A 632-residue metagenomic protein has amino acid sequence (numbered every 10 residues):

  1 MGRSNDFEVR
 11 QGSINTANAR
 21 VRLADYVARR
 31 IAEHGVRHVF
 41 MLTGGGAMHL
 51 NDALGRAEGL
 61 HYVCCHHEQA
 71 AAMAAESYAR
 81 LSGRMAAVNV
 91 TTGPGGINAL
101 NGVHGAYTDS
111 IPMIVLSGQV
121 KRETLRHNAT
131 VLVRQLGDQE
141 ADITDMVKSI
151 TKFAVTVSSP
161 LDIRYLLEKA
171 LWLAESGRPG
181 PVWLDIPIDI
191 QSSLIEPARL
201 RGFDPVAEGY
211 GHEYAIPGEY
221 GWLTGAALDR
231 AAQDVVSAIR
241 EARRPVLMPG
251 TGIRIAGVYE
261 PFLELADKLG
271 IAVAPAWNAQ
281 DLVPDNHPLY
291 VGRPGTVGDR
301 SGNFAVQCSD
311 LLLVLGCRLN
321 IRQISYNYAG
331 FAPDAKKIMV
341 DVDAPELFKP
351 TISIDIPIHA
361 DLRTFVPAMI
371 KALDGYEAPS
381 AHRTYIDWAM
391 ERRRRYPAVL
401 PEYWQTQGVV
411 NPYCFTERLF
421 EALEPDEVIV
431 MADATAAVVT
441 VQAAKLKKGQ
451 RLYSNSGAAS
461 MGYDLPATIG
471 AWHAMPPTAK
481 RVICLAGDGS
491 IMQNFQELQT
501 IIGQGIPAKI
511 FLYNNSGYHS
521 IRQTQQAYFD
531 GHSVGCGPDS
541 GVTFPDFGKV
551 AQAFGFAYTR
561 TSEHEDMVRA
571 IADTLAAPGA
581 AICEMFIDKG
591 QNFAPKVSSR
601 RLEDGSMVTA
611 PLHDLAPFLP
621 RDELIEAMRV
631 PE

Functional and structural regions predicted by a protein language model:
G2-A19, L161, G209-A215, I338-D433 (+3 more regions): Phosphate/pyrophosphate-binding active-site segments
G2-Y376, A422-P425, A479, P507-I510 (+2 more regions): N-terminal alpha/beta PP-like core and its mobile active-site loop of ThDP/TPP-dependent enzymes
A24-V27, A32-G35, L42-G45, L50-L54 (+2 more regions): Active-site diphosphate/adenylate-binding microenvironment
G44, D229, A256, L263 (+9 more regions): Conserved structured core elements
L116, T124-D138, T296, P350 (+3 more regions): Thiamine diphosphate
D145-V147, E391-P397, K549-A551: Short, basic/glycine-rich phosphate-binding loops at helix/coil junctions that contact nucleotide phosphates
W183, M339, M431, L485-A486: Generic enzyme active-site microenvironment
T251-G252, C317-R318, A434, G487-G489 (+1 more regions): Active-site metal-binding loops of divalent metal-dependent hydrolases
